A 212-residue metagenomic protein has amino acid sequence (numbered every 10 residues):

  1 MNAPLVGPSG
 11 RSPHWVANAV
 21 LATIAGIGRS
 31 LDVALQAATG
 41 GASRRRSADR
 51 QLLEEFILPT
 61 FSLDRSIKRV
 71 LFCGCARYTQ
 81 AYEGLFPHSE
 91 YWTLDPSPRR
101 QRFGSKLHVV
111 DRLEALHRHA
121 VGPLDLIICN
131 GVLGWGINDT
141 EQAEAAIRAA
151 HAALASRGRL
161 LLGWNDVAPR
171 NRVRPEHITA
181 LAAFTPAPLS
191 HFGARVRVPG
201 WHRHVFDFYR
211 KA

Functional and structural regions predicted by a protein language model:
P4-R65: Class I SAM-dependent methyltransferase Rossmann-like catalytic core, especially the SAM/SAH-binding loop
T60-S62, E114-G122: Short amphipathic alpha-helix with an adjacent loop that forms part of the alpha/beta core around
R69-L116: Class I SAM-dependent methyltransferase SAM/SAH-binding core
I128: A conserved beta-strand element that flanks and buttresses the S-adenosyl-L-methionine
G131-V132: Short catalytic micro-motifs in class I SAM-dependent methyltransferases
Q142-S156: A short glycine-rich, Lys/Arg-flanked "PGG" loop and its adjoining helix->strand segment in the class I
S156-N165: Conserved beta-strand signature within the Rossmann-like core of class I S-adenosyl-L-methionine
N171-A212: Class I S-adenosyl-L-methionine
